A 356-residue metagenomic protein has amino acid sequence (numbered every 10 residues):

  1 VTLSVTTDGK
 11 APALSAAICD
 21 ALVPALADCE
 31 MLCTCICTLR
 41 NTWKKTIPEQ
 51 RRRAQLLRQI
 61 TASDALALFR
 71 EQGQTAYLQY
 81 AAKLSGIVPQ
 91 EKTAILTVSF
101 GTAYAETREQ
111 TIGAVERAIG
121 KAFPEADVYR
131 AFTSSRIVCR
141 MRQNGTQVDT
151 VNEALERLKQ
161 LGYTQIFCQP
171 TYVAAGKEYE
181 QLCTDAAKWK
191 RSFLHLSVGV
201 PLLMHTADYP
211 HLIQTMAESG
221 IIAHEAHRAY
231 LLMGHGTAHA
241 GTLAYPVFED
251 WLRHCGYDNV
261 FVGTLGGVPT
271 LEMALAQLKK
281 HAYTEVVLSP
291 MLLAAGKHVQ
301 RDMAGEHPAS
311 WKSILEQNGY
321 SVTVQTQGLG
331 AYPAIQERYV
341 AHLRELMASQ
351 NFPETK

Functional and structural regions predicted by a protein language model:
V1-V5: Rossmann-fold NAD(P)-binding glycine/threonine-rich loop
T7-A82: An accessory alpha-helical subdomain
L84-K356: Active-site-proximal alpha-helix that buttresses catalytic centers in soluble enzyme cores
